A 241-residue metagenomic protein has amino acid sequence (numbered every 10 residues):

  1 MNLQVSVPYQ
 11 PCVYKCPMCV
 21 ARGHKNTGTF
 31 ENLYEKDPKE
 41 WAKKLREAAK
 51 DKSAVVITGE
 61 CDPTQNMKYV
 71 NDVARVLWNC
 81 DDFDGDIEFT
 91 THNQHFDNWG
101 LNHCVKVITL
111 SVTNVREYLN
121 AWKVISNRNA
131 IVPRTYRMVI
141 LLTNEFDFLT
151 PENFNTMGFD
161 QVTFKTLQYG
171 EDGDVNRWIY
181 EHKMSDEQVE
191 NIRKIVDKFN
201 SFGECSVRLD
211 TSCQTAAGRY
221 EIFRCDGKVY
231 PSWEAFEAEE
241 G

Functional and structural regions predicted by a protein language model:
M1-E40: Canonical Radical SAM [4Fe-4S] cluster-binding loop centered on the CxxxCxxC motif and its immediate flanking residues
P8-Q10, M18-R22, I57-C61, T109-N114 (+1 more regions): Short loop/turn segments at strand-loop or loop-helix junctions that form parts of catalytic or ligand-binding pockets
C16, G23, I87, A217-G218: Regulatory, intrinsically disordered low-complexity regions in eukaryotic nuclear proteins
A21, R75, A235: Short, well-ordered alpha-helices that flank and scaffold nucleotide-derived cofactor binding pockets
G28-N32, T113-Y220, C225, Y230 (+1 more regions): Radical SAM enzyme [4Fe-4S]-AdoMet core and its adjacent flexible, acidic and glycine-rich loops/tails across
P38, A42, Q188-V189: Short amphipathic alpha-helical segments that mediate assembly, nucleic-acid/protein binding, or membrane association
W41-T58, M67-F154, D160, F164: Radical SAM/AdoMet-radical enzyme domain recognition
